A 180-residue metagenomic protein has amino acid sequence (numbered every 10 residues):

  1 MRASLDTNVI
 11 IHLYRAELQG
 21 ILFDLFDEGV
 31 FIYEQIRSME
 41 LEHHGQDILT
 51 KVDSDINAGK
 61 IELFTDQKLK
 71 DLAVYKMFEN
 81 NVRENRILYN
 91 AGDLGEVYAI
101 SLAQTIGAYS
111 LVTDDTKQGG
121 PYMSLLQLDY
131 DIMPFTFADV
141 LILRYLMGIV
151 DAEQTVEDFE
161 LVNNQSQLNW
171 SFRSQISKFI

Functional and structural regions predicted by a protein language model:
M1-I106, Q118-I180: Active-site-proximal, substrate-binding regions of enzyme catalytic domains and RNA-binding/basic surfaces
Y109: Short acidic/polar active-site loop segments enriched in Thr and Asp
